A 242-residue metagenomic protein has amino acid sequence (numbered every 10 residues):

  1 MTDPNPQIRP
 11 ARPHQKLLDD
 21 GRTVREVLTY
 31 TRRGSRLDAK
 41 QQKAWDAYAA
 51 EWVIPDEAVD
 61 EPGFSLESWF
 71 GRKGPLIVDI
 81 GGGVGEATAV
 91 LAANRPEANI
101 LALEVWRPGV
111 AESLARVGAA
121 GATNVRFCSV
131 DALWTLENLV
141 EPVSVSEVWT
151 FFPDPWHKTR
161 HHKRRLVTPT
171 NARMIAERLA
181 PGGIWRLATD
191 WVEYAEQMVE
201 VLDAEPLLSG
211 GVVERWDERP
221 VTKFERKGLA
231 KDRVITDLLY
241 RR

Functional and structural regions predicted by a protein language model:
T2-V78, E86-A93: S-adenosyl-L-methionine
I80, L103: Conserved beta-strand/loop positions that form the S-adenosyl-L-methionine
G83: Conserved glycine-rich SAM-binding loop
W106: Conserved SAM/SAH-binding beta-strand->alpha-helix loop
L114-P142: S-adenosyl-L-methionine
V167-P181: A short glycine-rich, Lys/Arg-flanked "PGG" loop and its adjoining helix->strand segment in the class I
P181-T189: Conserved beta-strand signature within the Rossmann-like core of class I S-adenosyl-L-methionine
M198-R242: Class I S-adenosyl-L-methionine
